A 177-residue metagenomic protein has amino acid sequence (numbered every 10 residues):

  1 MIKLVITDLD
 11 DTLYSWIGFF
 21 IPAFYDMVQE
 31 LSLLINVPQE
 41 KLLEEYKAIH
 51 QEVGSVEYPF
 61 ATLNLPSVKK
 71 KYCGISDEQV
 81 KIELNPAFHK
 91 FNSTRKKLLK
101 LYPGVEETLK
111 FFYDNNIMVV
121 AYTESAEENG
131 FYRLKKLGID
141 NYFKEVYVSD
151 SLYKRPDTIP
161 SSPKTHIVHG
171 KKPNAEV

Functional and structural regions predicted by a protein language model:
M1-E45: Active-site neighborhood of HAD-like aspartate-dependent phosphohydrolases
I2, L109, Y142-K144: Core-facing hydrophobic residues within beta-strands of well-ordered domains
F20, L101, N174: Conserved donor sugar-nucleotide recognition element shared by glycan-biosynthetic enzymes
F20-Q29, L43, P59-P66, E127 (+1 more regions): An amphipathic alpha-helix signature
K47-S93: A metal-dependent, Asp-based hydrolase signature
P59-F60, H89-A121, S125-F131, K135: Short, acidic loop-to-helix structural element flanking the phosphoryl-transfer center in phosphate-processing enzymes
V120, A126-V177: Substrate-recognition "cap/lid" segment bordering the active-site pocket of phosphatases
